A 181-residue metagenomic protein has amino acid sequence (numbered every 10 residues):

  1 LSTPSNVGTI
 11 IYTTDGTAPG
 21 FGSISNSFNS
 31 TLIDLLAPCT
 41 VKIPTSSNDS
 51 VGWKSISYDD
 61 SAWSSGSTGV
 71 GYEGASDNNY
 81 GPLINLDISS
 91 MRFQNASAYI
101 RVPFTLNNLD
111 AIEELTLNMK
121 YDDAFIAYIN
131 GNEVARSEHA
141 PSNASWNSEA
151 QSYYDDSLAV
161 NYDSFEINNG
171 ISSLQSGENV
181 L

Functional and structural regions predicted by a protein language model:
L1-A37: Short, compositionally stereotyped local motifs that mark structural "simplifiers"
L1-T3, C39, W63, A96 (+3 more regions): Aromatic-lined ligand-binding clefts that engage carbohydrates, nucleic acids, or primary amines
I11-T17, K42-P44, K120, Y128-N130: Predominantly extracellular/luminal cell-surface or secreted proteins
S27-A111, N143-E166: Extended carbohydrate-recognition surfaces in non-catalytic/accessory domains of CAZymes and lectin-like proteins
V134-A135: Short hydrophobic beta-strand segments in globular cytosolic domains
E138-A140: Solvent-exposed serine/threonine-rich low-complexity stretches and specific carbohydrate-binding patches
S172: Contiguous mid-protein beta-loop-alpha structural module that forms a pocket-lining wall or clamp of enzyme active
S176-E178: Extracellular Ig-like/FN3 beta-sandwich strand-entry sites
